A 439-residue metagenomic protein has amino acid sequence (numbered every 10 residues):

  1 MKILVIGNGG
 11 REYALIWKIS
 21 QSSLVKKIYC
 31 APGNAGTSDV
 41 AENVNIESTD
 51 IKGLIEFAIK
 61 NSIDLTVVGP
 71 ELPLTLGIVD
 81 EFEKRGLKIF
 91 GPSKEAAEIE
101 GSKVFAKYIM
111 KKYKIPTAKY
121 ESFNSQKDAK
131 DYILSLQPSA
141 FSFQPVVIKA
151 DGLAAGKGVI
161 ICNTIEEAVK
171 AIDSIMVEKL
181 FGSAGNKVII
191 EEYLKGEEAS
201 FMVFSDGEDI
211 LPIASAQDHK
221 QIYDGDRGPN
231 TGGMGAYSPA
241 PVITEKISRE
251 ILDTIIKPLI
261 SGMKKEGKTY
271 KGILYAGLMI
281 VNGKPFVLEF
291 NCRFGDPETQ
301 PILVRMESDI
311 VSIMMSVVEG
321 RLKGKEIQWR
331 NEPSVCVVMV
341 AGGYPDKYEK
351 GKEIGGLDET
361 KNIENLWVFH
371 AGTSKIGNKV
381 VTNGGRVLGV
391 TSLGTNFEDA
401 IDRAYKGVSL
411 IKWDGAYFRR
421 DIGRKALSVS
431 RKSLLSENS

Functional and structural regions predicted by a protein language model:
M1-K94: ATP-binding N-terminal substructure of ATP-dependent carboxylate-amine bond-forming enzymes
L4-V5, I99-I189, Q217, P241-K257: Active-site nucleotide/adenylate-binding loops and adjacent lid/helix of ATP-dependent enzymes
D50, T373-G377, V381-L435: Generic C-terminus detector
S135-Q144, T360-I363, S428-S439: Short, basic, low-complexity termini and linkers enriched in Ser/Thr/Gly/Pro that act as targeting/leader peptides
G158-T299: Internal nucleotide-binding/catalytic subdomain
L252-L274, N291-I363: Active-site "cap" helix and flanking loop/linker of ATP-utilizing ligase/carboxylase catalytic domains
K350-G389: Generic long, charged, amphipathic alpha-helical segments
